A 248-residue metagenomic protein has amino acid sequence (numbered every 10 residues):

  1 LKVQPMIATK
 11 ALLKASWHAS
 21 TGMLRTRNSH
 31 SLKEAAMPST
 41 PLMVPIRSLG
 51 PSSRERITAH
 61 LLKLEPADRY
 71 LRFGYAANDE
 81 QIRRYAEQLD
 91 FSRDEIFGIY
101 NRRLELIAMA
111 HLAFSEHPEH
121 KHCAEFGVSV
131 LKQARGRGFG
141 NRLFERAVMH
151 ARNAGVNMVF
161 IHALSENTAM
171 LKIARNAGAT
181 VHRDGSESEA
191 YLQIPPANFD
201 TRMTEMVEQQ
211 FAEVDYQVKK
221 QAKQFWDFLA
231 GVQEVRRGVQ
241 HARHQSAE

Functional and structural regions predicted by a protein language model:
L1-I7: Extreme N-terminal basic, low-complexity initiation segments that serve as generic localization/processing leaders
I7-M43, H162-E248: Terminal substrate-recognition subdomain of acyl/acetyltransferases
V44-R56: A short beta-loop-alpha structural element at the N-terminal edge of CoA-dependent acyl/N-acetyltransferase catalytic
P51, A59-G74: Helix-loop element at the rim of GNAT/NAT acetyltransferase active sites that forms part of the acceptor-substrate
G74-H122, L131: Acetyl-CoA-dependent GNAT
Y100, G127-G136, L164: A short, internal acetyl-CoA/4′-phosphopantetheine-binding micro-motif in the GNAT/acyltransferase core
V130, G136-A151, M158, K172-N176: Conserved acetyl-CoA-binding loop-helix of GNAT-fold acetyltransferases
